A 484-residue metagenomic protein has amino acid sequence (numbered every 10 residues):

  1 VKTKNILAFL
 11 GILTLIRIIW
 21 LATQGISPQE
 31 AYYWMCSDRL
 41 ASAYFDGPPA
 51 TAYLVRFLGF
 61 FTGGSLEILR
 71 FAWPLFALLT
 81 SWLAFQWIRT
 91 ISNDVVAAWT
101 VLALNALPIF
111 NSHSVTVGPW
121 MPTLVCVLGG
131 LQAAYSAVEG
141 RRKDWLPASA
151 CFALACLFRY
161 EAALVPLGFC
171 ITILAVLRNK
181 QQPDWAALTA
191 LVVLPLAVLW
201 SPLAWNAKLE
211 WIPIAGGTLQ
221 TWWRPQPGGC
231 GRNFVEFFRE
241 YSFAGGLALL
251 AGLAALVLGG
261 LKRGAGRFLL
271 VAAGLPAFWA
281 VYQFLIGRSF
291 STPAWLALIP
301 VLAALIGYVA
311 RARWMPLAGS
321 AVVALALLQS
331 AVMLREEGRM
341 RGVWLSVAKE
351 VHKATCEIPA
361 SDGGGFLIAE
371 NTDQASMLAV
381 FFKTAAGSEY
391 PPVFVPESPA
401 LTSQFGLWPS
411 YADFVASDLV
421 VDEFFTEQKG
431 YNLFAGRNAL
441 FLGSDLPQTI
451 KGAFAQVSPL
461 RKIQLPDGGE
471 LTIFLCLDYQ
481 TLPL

Functional and structural regions predicted by a protein language model:
L7, F71-S92, A106, L128-A133: Transmembrane-helix motifs of polytopic, lipid-linked glycan transferases
L10, T100-P108, F152, C156: Short helix- or helix-capping micro-motifs that position conserved polar/aromatic residues at function-defining sites
L40, L270-V271, Q283-M315: Hydrophobic/aromatic-rich transmembrane helices and adjacent perimembrane loops
R89-D94, G130-L146, A255, G259: Membrane-interface transmembrane helices that cradle and orient dolichyl/undecaprenyl
I109-P122, Y160: Short acidic/glycine- and proline-prone juxtamembrane loop motifs at membrane-interface regions of multi-pass membrane
L154, P166-A265, L275-P276: Transmembrane-lumen/periplasm boundary regions of multi-pass, lipid-linked membrane glycan transferases
V193, V309-M333: Signature aromatic-anchored transmembrane alpha helix within multi-pass, membrane-resident enzymes that catalyze glycan
G338-R339, V343-L484: Luminal/periplasmic acceptor-recognition loop/helix of membrane-associated glycosyltransferases
